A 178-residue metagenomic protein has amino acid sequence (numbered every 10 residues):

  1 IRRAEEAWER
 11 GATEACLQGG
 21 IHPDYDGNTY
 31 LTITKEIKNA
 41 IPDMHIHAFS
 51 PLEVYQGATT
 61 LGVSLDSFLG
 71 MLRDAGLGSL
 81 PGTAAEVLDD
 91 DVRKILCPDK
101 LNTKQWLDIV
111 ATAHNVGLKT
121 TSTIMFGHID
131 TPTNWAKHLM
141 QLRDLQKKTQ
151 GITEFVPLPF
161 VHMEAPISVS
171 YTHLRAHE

Functional and structural regions predicted by a protein language model:
I1-C16: Glycine-rich active-site/cofactor-binding loop and its immediate structural neighborhood
I1-R2, H22-E36, A40-R73, L77 (+3 more regions): Canonical radical SAM enzyme core domain
R3, I33, I109, L142 (+1 more regions): Aromatic/hydrophobic pocket-lining residues that form π-stacking "cages" and hydrophobic walls in ligand
T13-A15, I46-F49, V87-D91, M163: A short alpha-helix capping/helix-coil boundary motif
G19, I41, H45, D74-A85 (+2 more regions): Conserved C-terminal portion of the radical SAM core fold that forms the substrate/S-adenosylmethionine-binding
Y55-G57, D90-L96, M163-S168: A short acidic, helix-capping loop that chelates divalent metal ions and anchors anionic groups
T172-E178: Conserved small/polar residues in nucleotide/adenosyl-binding loops
